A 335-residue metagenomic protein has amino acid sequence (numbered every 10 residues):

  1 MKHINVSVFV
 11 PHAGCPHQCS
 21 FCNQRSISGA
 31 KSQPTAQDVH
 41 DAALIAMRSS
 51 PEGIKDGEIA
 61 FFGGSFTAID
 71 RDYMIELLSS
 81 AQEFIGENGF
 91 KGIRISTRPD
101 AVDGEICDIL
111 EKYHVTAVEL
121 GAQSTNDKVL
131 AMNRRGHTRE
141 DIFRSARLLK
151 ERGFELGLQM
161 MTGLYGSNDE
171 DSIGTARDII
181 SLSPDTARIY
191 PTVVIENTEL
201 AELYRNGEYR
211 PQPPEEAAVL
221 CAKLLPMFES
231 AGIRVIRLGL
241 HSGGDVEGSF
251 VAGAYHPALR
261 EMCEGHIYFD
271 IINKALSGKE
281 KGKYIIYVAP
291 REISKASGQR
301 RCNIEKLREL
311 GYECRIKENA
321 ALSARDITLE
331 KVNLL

Functional and structural regions predicted by a protein language model:
M1-S28, M47-T67, S96-R98, V115-A117 (+1 more regions): N-terminal pre-triad scaffold of radical SAM enzymes
K2-N5, N206-L335: Auxiliary Fe-S-binding modules of radical SAM enzymes
C15-C19, I195-A201, V246-G248: Short acidic/His/Gly/Ser-rich catalytic and metal-binding motifs that mark active-site loops of diverse hydrolases
I27-D41, G63-I189, E196-E216: Conserved non-cysteine loop/helix-boundary elements of the Radical SAM core domain that shape
D41-E52, A222, P226: A short, N-terminal amphipathic alpha-helix
A46-M47, F84-I85, F228, L276: Conserved hydrophobic residues forming the short capping helix/wall of the S-adenosyl-L-methionine
P51-D56, E87-F90, E280-K281: Short helix-terminating capping/connector loops at secondary-structure junctions
F62, S96, Q159, Y190 (+3 more regions): Solvent-exposed beta-strand sheet faces enriched in polar/charged residues
